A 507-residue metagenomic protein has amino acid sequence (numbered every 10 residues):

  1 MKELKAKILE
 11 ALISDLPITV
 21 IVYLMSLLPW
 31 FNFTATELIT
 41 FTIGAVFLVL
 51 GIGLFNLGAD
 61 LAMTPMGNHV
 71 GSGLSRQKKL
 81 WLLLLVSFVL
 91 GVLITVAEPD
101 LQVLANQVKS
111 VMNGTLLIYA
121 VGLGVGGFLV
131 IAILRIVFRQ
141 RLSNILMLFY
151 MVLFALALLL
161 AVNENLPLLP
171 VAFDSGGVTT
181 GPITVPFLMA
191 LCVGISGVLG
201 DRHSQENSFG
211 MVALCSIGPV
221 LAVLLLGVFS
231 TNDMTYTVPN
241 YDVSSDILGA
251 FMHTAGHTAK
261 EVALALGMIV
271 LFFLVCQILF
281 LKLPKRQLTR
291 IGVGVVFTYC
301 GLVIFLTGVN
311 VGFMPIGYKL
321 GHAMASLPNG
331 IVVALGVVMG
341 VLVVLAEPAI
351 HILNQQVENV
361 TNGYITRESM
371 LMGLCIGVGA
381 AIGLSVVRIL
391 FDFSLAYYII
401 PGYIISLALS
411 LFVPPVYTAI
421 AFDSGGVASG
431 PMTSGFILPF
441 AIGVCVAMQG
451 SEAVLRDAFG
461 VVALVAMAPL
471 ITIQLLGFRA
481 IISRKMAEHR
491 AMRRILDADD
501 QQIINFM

Functional and structural regions predicted by a protein language model:
M1-L57, S72-G73, G176, M189 (+3 more regions): Signature of multi-pass transmembrane helix bundles
T19-V20, G51, K79-S87, L148-L159 (+7 more regions): Small-residue-rich segments of transmembrane alpha-helices in multi-pass membrane proteins, especially helix faces
F31-N32, F55-N68, V92-L104, V162-L168 (+2 more regions): Transmembrane alpha-helix boundary signature
I39-T40, G58, N106-I118, R135-V152 (+8 more regions): Transmembrane helix-loop boundary segments of multi-pass membrane transporters
D60-K78, V103-M112, R141, F313-P328 (+2 more regions): Flexible loop linkers connecting adjacent transmembrane helices in multi-pass alpha-helical membrane transporters
L80-A157, V333-S410: Helix-loop-helix junctions within the multi-pass membrane cores of secondary transporters/permeases
L129, I133-Q140, L168, V193-N207 (+4 more regions): Alpha-helical transmembrane segments
L159-P167, V223-T231, F305-G312, G383-L384 (+1 more regions): Hydrophobic alpha-helical transmembrane segments in multi-pass integral membrane proteins
